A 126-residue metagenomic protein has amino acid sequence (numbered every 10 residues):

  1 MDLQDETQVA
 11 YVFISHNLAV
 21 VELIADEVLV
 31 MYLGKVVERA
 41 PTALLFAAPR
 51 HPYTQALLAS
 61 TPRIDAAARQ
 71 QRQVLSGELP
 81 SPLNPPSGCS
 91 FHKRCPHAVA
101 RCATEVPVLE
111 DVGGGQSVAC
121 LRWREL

Functional and structural regions predicted by a protein language model:
M1-Q70: P-loop NTP-binding/switch modules centered on Walker-like glycine-rich loops
P41-L126: Charged, flexible cofactor/metal-binding loops and thiol motifs
